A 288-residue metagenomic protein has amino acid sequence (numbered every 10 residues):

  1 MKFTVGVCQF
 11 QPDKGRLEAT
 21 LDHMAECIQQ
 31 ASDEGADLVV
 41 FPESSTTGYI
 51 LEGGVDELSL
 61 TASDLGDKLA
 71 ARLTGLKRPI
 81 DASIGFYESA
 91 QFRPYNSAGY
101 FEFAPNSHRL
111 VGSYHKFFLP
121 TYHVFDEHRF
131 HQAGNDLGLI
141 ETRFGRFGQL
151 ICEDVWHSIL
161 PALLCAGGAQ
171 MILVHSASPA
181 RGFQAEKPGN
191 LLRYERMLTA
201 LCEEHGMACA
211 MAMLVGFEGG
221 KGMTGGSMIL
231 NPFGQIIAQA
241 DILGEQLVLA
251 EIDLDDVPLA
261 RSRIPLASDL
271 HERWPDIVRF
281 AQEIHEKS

Functional and structural regions predicted by a protein language model:
M1-V7: Extreme N-terminal starter segment of soluble prokaryotic enzymes
Q9-K14: Short polar catalytic/cofactor-binding loops
L17, D22-S107, S178-A200, E204-M207: Cys-nucleophile CN-hydrolase/nitrilase-fold catalytic domain and related Cys-dependent amidase chemistry that acts on
T47, G54, Y114-P120, M228 (+1 more regions): Short beta->alpha transition motifs characteristic of CBS
A62, S89-H175, A180-R196, S262-L266: Active-site catalytic loop in hydrolytic enzyme cores
S63-D81, C152-Q246: CN hydrolase (nitrilase-like) catalytic-core segments centered on the catalytic cysteine and neighboring Lys/Glu
I84-F86, N96-F101, G138, S227-I229 (+1 more regions): Short beta-strand scaffold segments in enzyme catalytic cores
P258-S288: A short C-terminal boundary segment appended to hydrolase-like catalytic domains
